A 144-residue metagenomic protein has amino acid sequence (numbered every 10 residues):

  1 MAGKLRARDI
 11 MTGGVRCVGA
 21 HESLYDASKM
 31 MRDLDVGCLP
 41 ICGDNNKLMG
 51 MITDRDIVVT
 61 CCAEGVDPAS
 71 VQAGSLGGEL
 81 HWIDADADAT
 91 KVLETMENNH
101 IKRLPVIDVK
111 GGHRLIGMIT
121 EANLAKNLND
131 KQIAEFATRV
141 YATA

Functional and structural regions predicted by a protein language model:
M1-M30, I41-D44, L48-M49, V66-E97 (+4 more regions): Bateman/CBS regulatory modules and CBS-like beta-alpha motifs in cytosolic regions of diverse proteins
V36, P40, L48-A63, W82 (+2 more regions): Short beta->alpha transition motifs characteristic of CBS
